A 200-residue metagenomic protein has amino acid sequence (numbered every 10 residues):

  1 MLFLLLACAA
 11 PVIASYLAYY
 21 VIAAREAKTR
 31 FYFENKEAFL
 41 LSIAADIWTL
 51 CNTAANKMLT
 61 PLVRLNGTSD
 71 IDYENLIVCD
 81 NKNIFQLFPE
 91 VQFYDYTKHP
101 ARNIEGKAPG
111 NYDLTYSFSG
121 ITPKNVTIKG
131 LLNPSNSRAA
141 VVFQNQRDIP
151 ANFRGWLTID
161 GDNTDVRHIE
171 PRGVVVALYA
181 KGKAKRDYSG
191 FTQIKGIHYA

Functional and structural regions predicted by a protein language model:
M1-A200: Class I S-adenosyl-L-methionine
